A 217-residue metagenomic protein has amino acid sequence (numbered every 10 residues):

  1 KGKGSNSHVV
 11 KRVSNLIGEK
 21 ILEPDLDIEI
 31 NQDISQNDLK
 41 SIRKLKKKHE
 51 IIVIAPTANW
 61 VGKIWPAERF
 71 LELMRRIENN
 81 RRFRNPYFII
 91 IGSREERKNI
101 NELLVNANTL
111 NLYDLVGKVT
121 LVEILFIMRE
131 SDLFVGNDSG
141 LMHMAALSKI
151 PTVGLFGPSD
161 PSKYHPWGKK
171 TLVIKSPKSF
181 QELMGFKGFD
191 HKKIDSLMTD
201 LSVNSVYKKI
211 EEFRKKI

Functional and structural regions predicted by a protein language model:
K1-I217: Catalytic machinery of carbohydrate-active enzymes, primarily nucleotide-sugar-dependent glycosyltransferases
